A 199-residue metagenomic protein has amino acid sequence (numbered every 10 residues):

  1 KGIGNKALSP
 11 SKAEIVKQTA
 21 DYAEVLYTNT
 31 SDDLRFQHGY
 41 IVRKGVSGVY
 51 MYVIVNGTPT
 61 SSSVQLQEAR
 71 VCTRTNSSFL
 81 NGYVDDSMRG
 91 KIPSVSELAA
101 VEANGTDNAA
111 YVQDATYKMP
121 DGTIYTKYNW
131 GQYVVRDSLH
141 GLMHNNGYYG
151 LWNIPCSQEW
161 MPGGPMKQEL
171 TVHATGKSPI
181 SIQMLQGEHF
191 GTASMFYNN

Functional and structural regions predicted by a protein language model:
G2-T60: Extended, loop-rich substrate-binding clefts of extracytoplasmic carbohydrate-active enzymes
D32-D33, S62, A193-F196: Low-complexity, polar-biased intrinsically disordered regions enriched in Pro/Ser/Thr/Gly
G45-I92, E97: Acidic (Asp/Glu-rich), glycine- and aromatic
R74-N198: A contiguous, surface-exposed recognition patch within enzymatic or periplasmic domains that forms
